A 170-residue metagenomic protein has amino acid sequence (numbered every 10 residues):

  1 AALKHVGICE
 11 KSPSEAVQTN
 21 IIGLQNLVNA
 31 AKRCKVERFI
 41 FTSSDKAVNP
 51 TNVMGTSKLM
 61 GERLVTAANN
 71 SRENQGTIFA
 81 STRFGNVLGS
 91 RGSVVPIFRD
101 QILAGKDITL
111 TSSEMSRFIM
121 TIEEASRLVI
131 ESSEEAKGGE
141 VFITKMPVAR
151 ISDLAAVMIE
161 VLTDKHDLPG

Functional and structural regions predicted by a protein language model:
A2: Short glycine-/small-residue-rich Rossmann-like dinucleotide-binding loops
H5-L59, R63, A67: Conserved Rossmann-fold NAD(P)-dependent oxidoreductase catalytic core, especially the SDR/UDP-sugar
A31, S132-S133: Hydrophobic pocket-lining residues that define ligand/cofactor binding sites across diverse proteins
K35, S71-Q75, L162-P169: Short helix-capping segments at alpha-helix termini
V53-S57, V87, T121-I122: The catalytic Tyr-centered alpha-helix of NAD(P)H-dependent dehydrogenases
L64-S116, E140-V141: Conserved beta-loop-beta element that borders a ligand/cofactor-binding pocket
G89-I97, T111-I130, R150-M158: Substrate-positioning beta->alpha
E135-G170: Mid/C-terminal beta-alpha module of Rossmann-like enzyme folds, strongest in SDR-family dehydrogenases/epimerases
